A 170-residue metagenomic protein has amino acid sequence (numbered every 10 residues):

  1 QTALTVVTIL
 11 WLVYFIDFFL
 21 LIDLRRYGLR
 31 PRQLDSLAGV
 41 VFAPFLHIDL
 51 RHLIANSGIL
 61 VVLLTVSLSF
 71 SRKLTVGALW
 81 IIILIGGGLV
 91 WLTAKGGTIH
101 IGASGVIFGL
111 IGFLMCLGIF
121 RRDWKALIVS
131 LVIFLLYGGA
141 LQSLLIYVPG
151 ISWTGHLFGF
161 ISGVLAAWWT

Functional and structural regions predicted by a protein language model:
Q1-T170: A detector for small-residue-rich transmembrane helices and their helix-helix packing motifs
